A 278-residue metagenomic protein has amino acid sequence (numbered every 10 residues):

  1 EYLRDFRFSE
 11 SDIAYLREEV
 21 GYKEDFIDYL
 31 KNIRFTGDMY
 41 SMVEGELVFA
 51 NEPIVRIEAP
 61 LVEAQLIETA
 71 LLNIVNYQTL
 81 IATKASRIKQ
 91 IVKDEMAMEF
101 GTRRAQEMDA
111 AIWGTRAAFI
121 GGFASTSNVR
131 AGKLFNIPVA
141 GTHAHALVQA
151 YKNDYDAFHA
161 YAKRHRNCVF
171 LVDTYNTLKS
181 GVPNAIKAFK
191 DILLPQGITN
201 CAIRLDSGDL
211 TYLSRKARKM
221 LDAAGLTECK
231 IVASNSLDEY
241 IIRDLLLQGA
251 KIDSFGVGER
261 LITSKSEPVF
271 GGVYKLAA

Functional and structural regions predicted by a protein language model:
E1-G21: Intrinsically disordered, low-complexity, positively charged segments
G21, I27-T36, G45-A224, L237-I241 (+1 more regions): Buried, small/hydrophobic-residue-enriched core segments of structured protein domains
M39: Segments forming glycine/polar-rich beta-alpha architectures that bind adenosine-containing cofactors
M42: Active-site cofactor/substrate anionic-group-binding motifs, chiefly glycine- and Lys/Arg-rich phosphate-binding loops
A140, I203, I231, D253-F255: Hydrophobic residues within beta-strands of alpha/beta enzymes
H145, S234, G258: Residue-level "edge-of-site" marker
K219-A224, C229, L237-A278: Gly/Ser/Thr/Ala-enriched C-terminal appendages of enzymes
